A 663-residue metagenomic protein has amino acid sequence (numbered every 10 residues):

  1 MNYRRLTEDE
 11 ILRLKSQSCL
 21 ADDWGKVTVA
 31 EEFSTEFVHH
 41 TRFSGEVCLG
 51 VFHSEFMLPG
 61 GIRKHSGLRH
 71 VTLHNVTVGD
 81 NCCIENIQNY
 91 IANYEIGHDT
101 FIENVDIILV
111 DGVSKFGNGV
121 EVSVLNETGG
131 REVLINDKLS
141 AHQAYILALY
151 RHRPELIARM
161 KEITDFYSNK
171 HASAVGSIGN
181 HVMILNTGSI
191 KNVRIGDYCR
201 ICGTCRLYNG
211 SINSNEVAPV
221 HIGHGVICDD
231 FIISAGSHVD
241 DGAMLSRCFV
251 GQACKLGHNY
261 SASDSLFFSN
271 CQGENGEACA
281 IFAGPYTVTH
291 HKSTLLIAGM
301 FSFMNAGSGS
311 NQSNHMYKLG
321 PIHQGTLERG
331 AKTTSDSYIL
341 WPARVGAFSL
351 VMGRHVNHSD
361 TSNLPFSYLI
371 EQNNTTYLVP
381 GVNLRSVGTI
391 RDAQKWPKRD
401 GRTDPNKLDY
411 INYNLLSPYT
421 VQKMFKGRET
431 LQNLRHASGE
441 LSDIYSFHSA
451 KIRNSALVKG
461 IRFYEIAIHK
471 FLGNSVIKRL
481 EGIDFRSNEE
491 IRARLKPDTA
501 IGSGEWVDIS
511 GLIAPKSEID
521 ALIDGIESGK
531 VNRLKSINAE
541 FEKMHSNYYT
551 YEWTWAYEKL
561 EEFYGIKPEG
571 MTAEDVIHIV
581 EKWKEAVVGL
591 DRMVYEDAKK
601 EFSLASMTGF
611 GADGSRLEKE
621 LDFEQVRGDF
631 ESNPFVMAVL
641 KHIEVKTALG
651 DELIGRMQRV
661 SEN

Functional and structural regions predicted by a protein language model:
M1-D9: Intrinsically disordered, low-structural-confidence terminal and linker regions
R13-A21, V29-F52, F56-L68, T77 (+5 more regions): Glycine-rich hexapeptide-repeat left-handed beta-helix
W24: Conserved short histidine dyad/triad with adjacent acidic residue
G61-R69, T164-L185: Right-handed parallel beta-helix
N89-Y90, Y94-I96, T100-F101, D106-F116 (+8 more regions): Long, charge-dense tracts
Q372-N663: Long, compositionally biased intrinsically disordered regions
